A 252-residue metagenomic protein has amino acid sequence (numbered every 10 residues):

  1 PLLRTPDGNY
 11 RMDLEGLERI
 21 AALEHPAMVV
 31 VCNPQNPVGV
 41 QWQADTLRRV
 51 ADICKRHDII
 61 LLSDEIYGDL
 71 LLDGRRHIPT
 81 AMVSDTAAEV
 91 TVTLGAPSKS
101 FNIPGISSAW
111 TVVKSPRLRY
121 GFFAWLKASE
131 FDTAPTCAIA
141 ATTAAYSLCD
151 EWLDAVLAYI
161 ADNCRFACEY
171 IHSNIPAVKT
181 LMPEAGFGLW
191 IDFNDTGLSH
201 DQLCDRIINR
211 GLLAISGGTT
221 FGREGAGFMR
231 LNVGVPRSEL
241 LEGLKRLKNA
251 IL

Functional and structural regions predicted by a protein language model:
R4-D73: Active-site phosphate-binding strand-loop segment of PLP-dependent enzymes
L14-A22, R48, T143, S147 (+2 more regions): Amphipathic, non-transmembrane alpha-helical secondary structure
E18-A21, A51, K55, A81 (+2 more regions): A structural alpha-helix within SAM-dependent methyltransferase catalytic domains
D85-A161, R165: Conserved core segment of the aminotransferase class I/II
I139, T143, Y159-C168, T180-F193: Conserved glycine-rich beta-strand-loop-beta hairpin in the small C-terminal domain of fold type I
C168, A177-T180, A214-T219: A short linear hydrophobic-aromatic micro-motif
R206-I215, F221-L252: PLP-dependent enzyme catalytic core of the Aspartate aminotransferase-like
